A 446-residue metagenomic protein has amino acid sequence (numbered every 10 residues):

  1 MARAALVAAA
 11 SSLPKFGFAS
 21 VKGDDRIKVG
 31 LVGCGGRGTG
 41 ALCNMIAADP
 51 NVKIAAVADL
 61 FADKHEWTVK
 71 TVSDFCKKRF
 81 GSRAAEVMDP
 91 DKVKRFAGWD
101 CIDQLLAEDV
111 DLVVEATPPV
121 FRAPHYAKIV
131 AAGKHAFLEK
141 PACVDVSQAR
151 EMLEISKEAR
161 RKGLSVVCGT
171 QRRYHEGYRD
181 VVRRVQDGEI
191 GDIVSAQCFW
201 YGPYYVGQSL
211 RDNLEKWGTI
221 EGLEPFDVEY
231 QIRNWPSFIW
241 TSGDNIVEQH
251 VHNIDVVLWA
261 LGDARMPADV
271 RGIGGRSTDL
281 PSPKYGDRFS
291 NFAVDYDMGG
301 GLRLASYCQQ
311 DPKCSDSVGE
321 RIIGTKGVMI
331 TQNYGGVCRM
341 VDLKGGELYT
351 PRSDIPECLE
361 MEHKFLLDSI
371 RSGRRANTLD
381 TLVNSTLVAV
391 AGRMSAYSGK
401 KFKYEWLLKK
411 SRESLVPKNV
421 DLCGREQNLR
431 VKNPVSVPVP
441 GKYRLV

Functional and structural regions predicted by a protein language model:
V7-D24: N-terminal twin-arginine translocation
A8-A9, G40, E229, E248 (+4 more regions): C-terminal helical cap and adjacent loop that interface with cofactors, partners, or active-site loops
K22-D63: Mature N-terminal segment immediately following signal peptide/propeptide cleavage in secreted/periplasmic
G33-R37, K162-C168, R172-G286, V294 (+4 more regions): Predominantly a Rossmann-like dinucleotide-binding segment in NAD(P)-dependent oxidoreductases
P50-K92: Glycine-rich phosphate-binding loop and adjoining beta1-alpha1-beta2 segment of Rossmann-like nucleotide-binding folds
C76-E115: A structured beta-alpha segment of the ubiquitous adenosine-cofactor-binding alpha/beta core
P119, A123-Y174, G188: Beta-strand-loop-alpha-helix segment that lines the small-molecule cofactor/substrate pocket of alpha/beta enzymes
